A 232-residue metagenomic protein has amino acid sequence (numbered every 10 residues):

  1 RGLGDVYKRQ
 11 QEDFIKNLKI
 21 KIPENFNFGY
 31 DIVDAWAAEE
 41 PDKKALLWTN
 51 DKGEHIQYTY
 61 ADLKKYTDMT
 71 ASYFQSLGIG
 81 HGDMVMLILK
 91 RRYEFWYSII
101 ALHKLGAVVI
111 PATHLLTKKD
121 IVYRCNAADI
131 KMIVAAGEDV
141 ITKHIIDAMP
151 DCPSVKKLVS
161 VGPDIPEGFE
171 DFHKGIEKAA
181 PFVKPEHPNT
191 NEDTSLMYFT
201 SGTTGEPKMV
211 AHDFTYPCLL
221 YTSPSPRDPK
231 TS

Functional and structural regions predicted by a protein language model:
G2-Q10, T200, Y221-P226: Conserved small/polar residues in nucleotide/adenosyl-binding loops
D5-Y58, D62-L77, D151-S154, D164-E167: N-lobe entry segment of adenylate-forming
P41-K44, S160-P166, E177-F199, E206: Conserved pre-ATP/AMP-binding loop-to-beta segment of ANL
D42, L46-I100, T117-V122, H173-K174 (+1 more regions): Conserved AMP-binding/adenylate-forming core of the ANL superfamily
I56-A61, S195-L219, S232: Conserved AMP-binding A3 loop
K64-M69, F182, N191, V210-S223 (+1 more regions): Conserved structural elements of the adenylate-forming
V85, L102, I133, T194 (+1 more regions): Conserved S/T- and glycine-rich ATP-binding loop of Class I adenylate-forming
I100, K104-K174: Structural core segment of the AMP-binding/adenylate-forming
